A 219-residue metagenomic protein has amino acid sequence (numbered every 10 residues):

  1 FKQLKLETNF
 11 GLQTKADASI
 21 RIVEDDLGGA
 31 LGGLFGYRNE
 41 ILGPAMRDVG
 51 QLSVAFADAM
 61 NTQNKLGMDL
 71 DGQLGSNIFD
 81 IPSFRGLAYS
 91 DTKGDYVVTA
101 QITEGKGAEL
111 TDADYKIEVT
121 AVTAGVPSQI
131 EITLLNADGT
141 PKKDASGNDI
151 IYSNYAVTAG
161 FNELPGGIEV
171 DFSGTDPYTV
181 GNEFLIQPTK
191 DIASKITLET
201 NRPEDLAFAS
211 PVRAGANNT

Functional and structural regions predicted by a protein language model:
F1-T219: S/T-rich, low-complexity, solvent-exposed segments of bacterial secretion/appendage proteins
